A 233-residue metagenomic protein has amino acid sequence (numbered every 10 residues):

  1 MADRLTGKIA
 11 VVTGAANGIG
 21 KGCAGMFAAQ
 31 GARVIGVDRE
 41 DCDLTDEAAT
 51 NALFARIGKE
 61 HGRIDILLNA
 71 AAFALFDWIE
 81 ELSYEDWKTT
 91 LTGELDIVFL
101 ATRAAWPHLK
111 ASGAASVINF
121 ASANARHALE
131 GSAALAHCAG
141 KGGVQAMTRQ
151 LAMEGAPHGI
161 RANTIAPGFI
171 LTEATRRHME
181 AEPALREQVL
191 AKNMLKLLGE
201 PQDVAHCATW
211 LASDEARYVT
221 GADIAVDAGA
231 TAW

Functional and structural regions predicted by a protein language model:
A2, T209, T220-W233: Short C-terminal tail/terminal secondary-structure segment of NAD(P)H-dependent dehydrogenase/reductase domains
I64, W78-I79, D86-L91, V189: Substrate-binding pocket helix/loop in short-chain dehydrogenase/reductase
T102-R103, R149: A short, exposed helix-loop element centered on a Lys and neighboring polar residues
I118-G143, T148-P157, F169: Catalytic loop of short-chain dehydrogenase/reductase
G131-A133, P157, F169-N193, W233: A glycine/serine/threonine-rich, flexible loop-to-helix segment that serves as the NAD(P) cofactor-binding "lid"
A156, R161, V219-G221: Short, small/polar-rich loop/turn modules that mediate ligand/substrate recognition or access, typified
N193-V204: A conserved structural motif in NAD(P)-dependent oxidoreductases
